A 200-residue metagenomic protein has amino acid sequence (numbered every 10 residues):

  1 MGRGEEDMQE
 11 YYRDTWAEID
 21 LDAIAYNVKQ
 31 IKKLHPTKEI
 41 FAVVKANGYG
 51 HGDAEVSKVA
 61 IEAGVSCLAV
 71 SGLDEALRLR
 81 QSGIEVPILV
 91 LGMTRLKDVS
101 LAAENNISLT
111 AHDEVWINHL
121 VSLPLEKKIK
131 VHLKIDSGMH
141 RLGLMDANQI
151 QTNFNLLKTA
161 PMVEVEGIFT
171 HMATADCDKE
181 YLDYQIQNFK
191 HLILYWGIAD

Functional and structural regions predicted by a protein language model:
M1-D7: Short, Lys/Arg-enriched N-terminal segments with co-localized hydrophobic residues within the first ~10-30 amino acids
Y11, T15-E18, A23-Y26, P36-A199: Active-site-proximal beta-alpha core segment in soluble small-molecule metabolic enzymes
I31, H35: Basic, often amphipathic N-terminal segments
